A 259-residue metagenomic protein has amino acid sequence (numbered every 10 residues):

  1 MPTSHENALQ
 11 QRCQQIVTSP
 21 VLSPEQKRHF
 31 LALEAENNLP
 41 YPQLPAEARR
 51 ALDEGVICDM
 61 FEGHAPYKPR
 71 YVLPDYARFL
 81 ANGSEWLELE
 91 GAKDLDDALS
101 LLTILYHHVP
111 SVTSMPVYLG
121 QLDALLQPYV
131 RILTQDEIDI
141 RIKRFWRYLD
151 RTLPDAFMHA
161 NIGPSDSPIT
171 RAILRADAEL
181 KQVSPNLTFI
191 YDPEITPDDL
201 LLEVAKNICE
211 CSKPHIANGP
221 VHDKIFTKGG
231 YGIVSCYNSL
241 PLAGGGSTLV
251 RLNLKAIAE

Functional and structural regions predicted by a protein language model:
P2-E259: Conserved catalytic cores of very large enzyme subunits
